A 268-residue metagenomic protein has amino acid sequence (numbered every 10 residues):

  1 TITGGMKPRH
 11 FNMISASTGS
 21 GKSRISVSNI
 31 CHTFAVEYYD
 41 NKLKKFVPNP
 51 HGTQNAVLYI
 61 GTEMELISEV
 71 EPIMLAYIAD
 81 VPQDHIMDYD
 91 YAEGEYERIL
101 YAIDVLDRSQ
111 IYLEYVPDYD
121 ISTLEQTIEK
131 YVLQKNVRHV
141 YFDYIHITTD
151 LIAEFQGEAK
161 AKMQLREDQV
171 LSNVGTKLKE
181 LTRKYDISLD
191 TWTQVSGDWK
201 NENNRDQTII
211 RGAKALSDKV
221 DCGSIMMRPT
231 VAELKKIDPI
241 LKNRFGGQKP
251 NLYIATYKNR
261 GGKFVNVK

Functional and structural regions predicted by a protein language model:
T1-G5, K44-V47: Pre-Walker A adenine-sensing motif
K7-N12, N55: Pre-Walker A (Motif I) flank of P-loop NTPase domains
S15-A16: The Walker A (P-loop) glycine that initiates the GxxxxGKT/S ATP-binding motif of P-loop NTPases
G19, N173-K268: Phosphate-binding/switch region of NTP-binding enzymes
I25-N29, V70: Hydrophobic positions on the alpha1 helix immediately C-terminal to the Walker A/P-loop
V36-N136: Cytosolic-facing regulatory segments adjacent to core modules
S68-V70, T148-E154, D198-N201: Short acidic/His/Gly/Ser-rich catalytic and metal-binding motifs that mark active-site loops of diverse hydrolases
Q110-L181: Phosphate-binding/switch loop-helix module in NTP-utilizing enzymes
